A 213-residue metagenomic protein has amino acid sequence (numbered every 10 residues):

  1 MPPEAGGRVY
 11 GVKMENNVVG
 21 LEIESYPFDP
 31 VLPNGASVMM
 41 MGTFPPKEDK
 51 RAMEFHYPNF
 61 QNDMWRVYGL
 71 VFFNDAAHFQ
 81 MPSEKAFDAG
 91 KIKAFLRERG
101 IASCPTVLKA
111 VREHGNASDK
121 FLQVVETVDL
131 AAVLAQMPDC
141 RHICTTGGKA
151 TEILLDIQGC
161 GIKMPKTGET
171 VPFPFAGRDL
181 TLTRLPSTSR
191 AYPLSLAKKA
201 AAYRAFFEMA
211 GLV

Functional and structural regions predicted by a protein language model:
P2, G6-N34, P46, R51 (+4 more regions): C-terminal capping/extension of enzyme domains
V31, K93-L96, Q136: Short, conserved, surface-exposed binding loops centered on an aromatic residue
N34-G35, D139: Short, well-ordered loop/turn elements at secondary-structure boundaries
A36, R99-I101, L180: Change "...and in nucleic-acid phosphodiester-cleaving endonucleases..." to "...and in nucleic-acid processing enzymes
M40-T43: N-terminal nucleotide-binding beta1-loop-alpha1 segment
D49-L122: Short, surface-exposed acidic-centric catalytic microdomains
F72, I157-Q158: Active-site catalytic pocket residues across diverse enzymes, especially alpha/beta-hydrolases
E98-I157: Internal catalytic-core helix/loop-beta-alpha segment that presents or stabilizes conserved functional determinants
